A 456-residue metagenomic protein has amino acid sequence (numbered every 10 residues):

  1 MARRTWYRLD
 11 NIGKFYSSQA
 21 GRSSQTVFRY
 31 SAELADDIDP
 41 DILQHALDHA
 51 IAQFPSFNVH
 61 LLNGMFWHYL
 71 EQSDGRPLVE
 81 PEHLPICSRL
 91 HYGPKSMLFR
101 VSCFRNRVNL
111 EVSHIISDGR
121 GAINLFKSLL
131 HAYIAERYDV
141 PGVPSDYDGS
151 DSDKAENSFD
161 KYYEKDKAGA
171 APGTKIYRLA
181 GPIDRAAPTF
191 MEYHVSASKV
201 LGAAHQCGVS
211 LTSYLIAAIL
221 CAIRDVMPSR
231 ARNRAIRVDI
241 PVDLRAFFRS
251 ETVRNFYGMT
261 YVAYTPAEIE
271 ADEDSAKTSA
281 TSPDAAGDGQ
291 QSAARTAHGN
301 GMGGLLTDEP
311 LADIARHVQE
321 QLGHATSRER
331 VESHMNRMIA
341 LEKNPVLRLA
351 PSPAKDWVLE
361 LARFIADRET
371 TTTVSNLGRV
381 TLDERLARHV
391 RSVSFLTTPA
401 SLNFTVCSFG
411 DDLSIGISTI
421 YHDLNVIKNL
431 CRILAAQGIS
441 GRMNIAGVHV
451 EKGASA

Functional and structural regions predicted by a protein language model:
M1-F66, S73-R100, E192, D225-A456: Acyl-thioester-dependent acyl-group transfer interface
M1-N11, I116-N124, S128-G202, A235 (+1 more regions): Non-catalytic, low-complexity flexible loops and terminal extensions
E33, S88-A135, Y147-S158, C407-V426: Histidine-centered acyl-transfer/condensation active-site motif and its immediate structural neighborhood
D39, D118, A122, L211-T212: Hydrophobic (often cysteine-bearing) scaffold residues that line and stabilize catalytic clefts of nucleotide/cofactor
S113-I115, V195-S198, L220, P241-R245 (+1 more regions): An acidic- and aromatic-residue-enriched active-site/binding cleft used to recognize and process polar
H114, A204-T212: Alpha-helical hinge/cap motifs
S117, L130-I134, H205, I219-A231 (+2 more regions): Hydrophobic/aromatic-lined pockets within catalytic cores
L211-L220: Short amphipathic alpha-helical segments
